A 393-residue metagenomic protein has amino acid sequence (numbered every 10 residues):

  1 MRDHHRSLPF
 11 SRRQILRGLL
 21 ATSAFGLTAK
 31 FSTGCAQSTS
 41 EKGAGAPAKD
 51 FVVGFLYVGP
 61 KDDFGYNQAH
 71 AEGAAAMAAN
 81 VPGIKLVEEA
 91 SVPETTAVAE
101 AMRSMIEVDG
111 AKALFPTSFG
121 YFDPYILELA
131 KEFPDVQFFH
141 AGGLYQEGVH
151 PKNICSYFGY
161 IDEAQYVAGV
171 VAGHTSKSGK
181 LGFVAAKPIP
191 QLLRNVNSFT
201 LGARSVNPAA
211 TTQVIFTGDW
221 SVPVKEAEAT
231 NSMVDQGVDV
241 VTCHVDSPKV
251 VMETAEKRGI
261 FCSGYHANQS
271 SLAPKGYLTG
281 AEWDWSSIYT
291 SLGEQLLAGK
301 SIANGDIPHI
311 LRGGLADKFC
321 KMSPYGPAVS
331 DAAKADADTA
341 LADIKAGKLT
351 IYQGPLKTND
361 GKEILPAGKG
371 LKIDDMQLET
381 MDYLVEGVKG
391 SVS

Functional and structural regions predicted by a protein language model:
M1-Q14, G18-T33: N-terminal secretory signal peptides
R12, A36, A46-K49: Compositionally biased, low-hydrophobicity segments enriched in charged and small polar residues
F31-A44: Bacterial lipoprotein signal-peptidase II cleavage site
K42-S393: A residue-level marker of the well-folded mature domains of exported/periplasmic proteins
